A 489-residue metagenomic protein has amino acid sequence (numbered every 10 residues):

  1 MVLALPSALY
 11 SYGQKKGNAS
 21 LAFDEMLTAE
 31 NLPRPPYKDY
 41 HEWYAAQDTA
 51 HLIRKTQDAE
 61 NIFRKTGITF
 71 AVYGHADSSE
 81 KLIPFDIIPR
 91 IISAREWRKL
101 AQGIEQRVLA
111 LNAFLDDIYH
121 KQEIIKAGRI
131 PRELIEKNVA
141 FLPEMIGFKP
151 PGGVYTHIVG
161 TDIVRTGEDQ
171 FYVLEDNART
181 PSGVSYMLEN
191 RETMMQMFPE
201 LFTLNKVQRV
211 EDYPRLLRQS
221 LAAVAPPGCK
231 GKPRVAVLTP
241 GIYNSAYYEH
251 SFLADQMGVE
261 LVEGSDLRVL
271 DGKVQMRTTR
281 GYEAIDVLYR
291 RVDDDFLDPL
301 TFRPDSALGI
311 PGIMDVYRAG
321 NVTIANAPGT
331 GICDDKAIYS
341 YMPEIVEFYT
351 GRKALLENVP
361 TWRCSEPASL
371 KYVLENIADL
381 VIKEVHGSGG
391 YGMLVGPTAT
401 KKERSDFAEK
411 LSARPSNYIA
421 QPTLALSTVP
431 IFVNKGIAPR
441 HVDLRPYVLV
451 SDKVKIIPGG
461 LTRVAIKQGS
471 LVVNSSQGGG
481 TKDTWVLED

Functional and structural regions predicted by a protein language model:
L3-D489: Preference for protein termini
